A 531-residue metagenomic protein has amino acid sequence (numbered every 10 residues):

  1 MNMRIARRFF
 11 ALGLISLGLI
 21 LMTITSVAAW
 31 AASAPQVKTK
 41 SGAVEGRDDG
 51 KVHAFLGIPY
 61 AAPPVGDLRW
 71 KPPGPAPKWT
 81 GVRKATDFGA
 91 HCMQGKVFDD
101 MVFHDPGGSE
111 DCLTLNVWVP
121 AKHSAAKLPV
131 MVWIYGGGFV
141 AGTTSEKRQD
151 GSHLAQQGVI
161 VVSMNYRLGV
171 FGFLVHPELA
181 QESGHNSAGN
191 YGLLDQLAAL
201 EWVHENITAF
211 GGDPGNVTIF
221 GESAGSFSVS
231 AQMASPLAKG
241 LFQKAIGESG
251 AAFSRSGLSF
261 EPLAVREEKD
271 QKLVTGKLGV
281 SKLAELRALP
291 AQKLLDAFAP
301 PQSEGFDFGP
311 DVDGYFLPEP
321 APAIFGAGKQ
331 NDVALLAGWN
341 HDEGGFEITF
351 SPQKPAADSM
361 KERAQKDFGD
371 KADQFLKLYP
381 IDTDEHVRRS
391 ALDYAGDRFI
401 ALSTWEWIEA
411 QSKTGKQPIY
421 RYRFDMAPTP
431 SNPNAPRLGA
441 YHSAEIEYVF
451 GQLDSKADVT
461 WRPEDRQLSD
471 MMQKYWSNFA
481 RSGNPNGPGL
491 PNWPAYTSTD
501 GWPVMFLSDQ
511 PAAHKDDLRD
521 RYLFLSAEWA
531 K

Functional and structural regions predicted by a protein language model:
M1-L12: N-terminal secretory signal peptides that target proteins for export/translocation
N2, A29-N190, P214, S455 (+5 more regions): Non-catalytic accessory segments of hydrolases
A11-S26: Bacterial N-terminal signal peptides
V97-L283, Y315-F350: Serine-hydrolase-like catalytic core of hydrolytic proteins
R167-V170, F220-A224, R423-P430, P491-T497: Short, solvent-exposed turn/loop segments enriched in Gly/Ser/Thr/Pro and often Arg
G215-V217, V280-E285, I419-R423, G487-P494: Surface-exposed patches in mature extracellular/periplasmic domains of secreted proteins
K244, A252-G257, S281, E285-E464 (+2 more regions): Substrate-gating cap/lid region and adjacent catalytic-acid/histidine neighborhood within extracellular/lumenal
